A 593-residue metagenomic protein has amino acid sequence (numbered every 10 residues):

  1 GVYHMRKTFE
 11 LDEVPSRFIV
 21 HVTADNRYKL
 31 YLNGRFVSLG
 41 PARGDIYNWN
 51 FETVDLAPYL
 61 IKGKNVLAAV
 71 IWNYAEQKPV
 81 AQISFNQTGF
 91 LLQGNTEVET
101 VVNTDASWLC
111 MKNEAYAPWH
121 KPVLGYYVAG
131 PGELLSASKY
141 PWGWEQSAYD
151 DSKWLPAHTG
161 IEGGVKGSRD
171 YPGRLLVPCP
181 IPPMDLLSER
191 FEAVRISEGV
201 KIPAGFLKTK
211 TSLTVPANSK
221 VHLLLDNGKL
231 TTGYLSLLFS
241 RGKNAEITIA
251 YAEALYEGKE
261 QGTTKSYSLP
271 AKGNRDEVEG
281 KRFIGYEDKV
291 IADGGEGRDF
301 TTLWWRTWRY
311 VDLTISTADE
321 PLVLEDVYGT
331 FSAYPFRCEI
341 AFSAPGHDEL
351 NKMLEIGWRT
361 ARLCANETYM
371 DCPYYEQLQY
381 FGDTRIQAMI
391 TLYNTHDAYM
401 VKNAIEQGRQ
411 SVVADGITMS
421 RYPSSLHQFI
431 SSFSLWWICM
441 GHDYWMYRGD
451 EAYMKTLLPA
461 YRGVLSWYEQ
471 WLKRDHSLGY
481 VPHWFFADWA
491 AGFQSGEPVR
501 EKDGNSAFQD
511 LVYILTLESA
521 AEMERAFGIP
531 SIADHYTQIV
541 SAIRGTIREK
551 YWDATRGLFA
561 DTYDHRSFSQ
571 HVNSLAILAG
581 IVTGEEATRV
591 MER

Functional and structural regions predicted by a protein language model:
G1-D371, D383, Y399-M400, M419-P423 (+1 more regions): Extracellular/oxidizing-compartment recognition motifs
M370-P373, S434: Hydrophobic alpha-helical segments with strong N-terminal bias
E376: Phosphate-binding glycine-rich loops and their immediate beta-loop-alpha structural context
Q379-R593: Active-site core of glycosidic bond-cleaving carbohydrate-active enzymes
